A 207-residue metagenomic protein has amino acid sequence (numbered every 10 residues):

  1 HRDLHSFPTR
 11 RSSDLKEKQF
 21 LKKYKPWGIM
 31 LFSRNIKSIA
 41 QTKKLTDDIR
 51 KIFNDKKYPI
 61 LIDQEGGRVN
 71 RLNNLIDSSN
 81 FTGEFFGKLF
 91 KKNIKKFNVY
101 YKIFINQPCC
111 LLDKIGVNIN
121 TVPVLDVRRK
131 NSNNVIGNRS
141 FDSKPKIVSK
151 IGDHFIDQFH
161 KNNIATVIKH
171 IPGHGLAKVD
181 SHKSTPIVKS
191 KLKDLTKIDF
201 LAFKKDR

Functional and structural regions predicted by a protein language model:
H1, H5-S12: Short, small-residue-biased leader/transition segments that mark boundaries at the very start of proteins
R10-S13, K18, Y24: A structural signal for hydrophobic alpha-helical transmembrane segments in multi-pass membrane proteins
K16-F20, L45-I49, P108, I151 (+2 more regions): A general structural detector for well-ordered alpha-helical segments in enzyme core domains, enriched
K23-I147, H170, G175-K189: Enzymes and membrane/adaptor proteins characterized by extended Gly/Ser/Thr/Asp/Glu-rich, aromatic-dotted
K114-V117, F155-I164, K205-R207: A structural motif corresponding to the C-terminal end of an alpha-helix and its immediate exit/capping segment
G137-Q158, P186-A202: Acidic, His- and aromatic-enriched active-site or binding-groove loops in soluble protein domains that engage sugars
V167: Flexible, glycine/charged-enriched surface loops at secondary-structure junctions
